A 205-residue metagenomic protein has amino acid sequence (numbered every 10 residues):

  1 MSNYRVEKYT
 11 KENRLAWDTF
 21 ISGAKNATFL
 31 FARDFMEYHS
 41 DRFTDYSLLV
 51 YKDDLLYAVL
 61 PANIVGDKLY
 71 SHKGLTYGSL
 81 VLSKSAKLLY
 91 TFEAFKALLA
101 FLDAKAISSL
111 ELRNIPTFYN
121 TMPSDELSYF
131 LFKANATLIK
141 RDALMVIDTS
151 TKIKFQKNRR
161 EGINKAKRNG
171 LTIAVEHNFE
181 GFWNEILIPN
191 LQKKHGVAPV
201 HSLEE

Functional and structural regions predicted by a protein language model:
N3-D53, Y57-K68, N114-D142, V146-E205: A conserved beta-strand-loop-helix scaffold within acyl/acetyltransferase catalytic domains
D67-N135: Acyl-donor binding region in acyl/amide transferases
